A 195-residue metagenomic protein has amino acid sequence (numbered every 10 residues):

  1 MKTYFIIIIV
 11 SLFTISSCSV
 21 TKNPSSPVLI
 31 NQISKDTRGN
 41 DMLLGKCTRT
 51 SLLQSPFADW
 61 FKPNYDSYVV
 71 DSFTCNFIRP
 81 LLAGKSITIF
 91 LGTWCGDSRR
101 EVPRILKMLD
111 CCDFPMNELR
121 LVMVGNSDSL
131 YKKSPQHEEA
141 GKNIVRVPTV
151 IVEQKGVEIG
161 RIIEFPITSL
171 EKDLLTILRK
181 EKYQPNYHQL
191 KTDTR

Functional and structural regions predicted by a protein language model:
M1-S26: Bacterial Sec-dependent N-terminal signal peptides
N23-L82, K191-D193: N-terminal leader/targeting and pre-domain segments
P80-M123: Mid-length scaffold segments of soluble, non-membrane domains
L121-R146: Thioredoxin-like thiol-disulfide oxidoreductase module
R146, V152-H188: Non-catalytic, surface beta->alpha helical segment in thiol-disulfide oxidoreductase systems
